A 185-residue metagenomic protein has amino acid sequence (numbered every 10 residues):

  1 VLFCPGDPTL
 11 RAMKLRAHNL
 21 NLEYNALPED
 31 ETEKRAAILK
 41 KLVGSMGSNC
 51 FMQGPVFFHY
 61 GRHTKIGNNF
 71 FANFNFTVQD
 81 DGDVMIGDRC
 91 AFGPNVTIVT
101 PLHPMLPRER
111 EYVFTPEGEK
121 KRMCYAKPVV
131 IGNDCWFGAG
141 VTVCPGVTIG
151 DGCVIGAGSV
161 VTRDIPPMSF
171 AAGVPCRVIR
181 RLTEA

Functional and structural regions predicted by a protein language model:
V1-N49, M105, C176-R180, E184-A185: Terminal amphipathic alpha-helical/low-complexity segments used for targeting or macromolecular assembly
C50, V96, S169: Short, conserved active-site loop motifs that form the nucleotide-linked donor/cofactor pocket
V56-I66, F71-V147, V174-P175, R180-T183: Flexible, glycine/small-residue-enriched loop-and-beta-strand segment within the central core of proteins
T142-A172, C176: C-terminal/domain-terminus segments
